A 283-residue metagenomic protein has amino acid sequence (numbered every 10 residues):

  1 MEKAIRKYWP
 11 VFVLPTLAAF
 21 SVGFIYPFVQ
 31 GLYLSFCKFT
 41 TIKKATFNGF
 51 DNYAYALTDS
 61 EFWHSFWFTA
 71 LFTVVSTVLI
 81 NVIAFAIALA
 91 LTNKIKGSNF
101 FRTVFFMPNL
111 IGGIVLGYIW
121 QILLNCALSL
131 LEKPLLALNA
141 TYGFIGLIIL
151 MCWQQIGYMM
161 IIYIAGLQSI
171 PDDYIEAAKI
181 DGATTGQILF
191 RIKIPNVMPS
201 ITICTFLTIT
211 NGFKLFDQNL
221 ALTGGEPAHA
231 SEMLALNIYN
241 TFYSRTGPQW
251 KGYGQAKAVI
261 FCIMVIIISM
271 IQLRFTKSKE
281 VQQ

Functional and structural regions predicted by a protein language model:
E2-Q283: A structural signal for multi-pass alpha-helical bundles of membrane permease subunits that mediate small-molecule
